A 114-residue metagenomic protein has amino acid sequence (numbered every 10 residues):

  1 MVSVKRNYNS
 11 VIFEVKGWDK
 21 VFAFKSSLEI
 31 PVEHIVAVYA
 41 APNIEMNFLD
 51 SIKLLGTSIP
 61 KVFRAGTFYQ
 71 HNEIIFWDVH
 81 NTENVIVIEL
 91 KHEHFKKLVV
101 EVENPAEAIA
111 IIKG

Functional and structural regions predicted by a protein language model:
M1-N9: Polybasic, low-complexity association/targeting segments
R6, A23-E29, V36-G114: Acidic, Ser/Thr- and proline-rich intrinsically disordered linker/docking segments of eukaryotic scaffolds
I12-I30: Short aromatic-glycine motifs in intrinsically disordered, low-complexity regions
